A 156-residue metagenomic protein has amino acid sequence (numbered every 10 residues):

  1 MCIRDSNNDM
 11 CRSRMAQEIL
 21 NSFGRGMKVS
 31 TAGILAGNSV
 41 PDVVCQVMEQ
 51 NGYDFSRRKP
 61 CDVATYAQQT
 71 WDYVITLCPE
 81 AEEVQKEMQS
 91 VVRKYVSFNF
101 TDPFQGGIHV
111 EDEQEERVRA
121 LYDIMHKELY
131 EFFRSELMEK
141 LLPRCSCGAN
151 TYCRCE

Functional and structural regions predicted by a protein language model:
C2, S6, C11, C78 (+2 more regions): Disulfide-bonded cysteines in secreted/extracellular proteins and peptides
R4-T65: Conserved active-site segments centered on acidic
R14-A16, P41, E83-E87, G107: Short glycine-/acidic-enriched loop or helix-start segments at secondary-structure transitions that form or flank
T31, T76, V96-N99: Structural signal for conserved beta-strand scaffold positions within catalytic alpha/beta enzyme cores
A36, A81, D102-F104: Residue-level detector of flexible, active-site-proximal loop/helix-junction positions within diverse enzyme catalytic
Y66-L77, V118, C147, C153: Cytosolic catalytic domains that perform sulfur/thiol-centered chemistry
Q69-K94: Mid-chain, well-packed structural core segment of small domains
Q85-G148, Y152, E156: Phosphate-binding/catalytic loops
